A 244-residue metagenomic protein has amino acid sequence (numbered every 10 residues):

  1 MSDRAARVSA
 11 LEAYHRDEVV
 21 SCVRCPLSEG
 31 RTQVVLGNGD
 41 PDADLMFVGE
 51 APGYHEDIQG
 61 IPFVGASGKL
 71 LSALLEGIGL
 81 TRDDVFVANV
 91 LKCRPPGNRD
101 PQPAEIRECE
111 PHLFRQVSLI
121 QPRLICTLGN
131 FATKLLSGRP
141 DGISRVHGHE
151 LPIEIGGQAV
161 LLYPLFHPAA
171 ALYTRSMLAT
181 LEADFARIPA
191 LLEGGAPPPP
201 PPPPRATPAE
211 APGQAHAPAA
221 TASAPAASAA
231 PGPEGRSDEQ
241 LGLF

Functional and structural regions predicted by a protein language model:
M1-P212, H216-A220, A224, A229-F244: A polyanion-binding, active-site-adjacent surface
